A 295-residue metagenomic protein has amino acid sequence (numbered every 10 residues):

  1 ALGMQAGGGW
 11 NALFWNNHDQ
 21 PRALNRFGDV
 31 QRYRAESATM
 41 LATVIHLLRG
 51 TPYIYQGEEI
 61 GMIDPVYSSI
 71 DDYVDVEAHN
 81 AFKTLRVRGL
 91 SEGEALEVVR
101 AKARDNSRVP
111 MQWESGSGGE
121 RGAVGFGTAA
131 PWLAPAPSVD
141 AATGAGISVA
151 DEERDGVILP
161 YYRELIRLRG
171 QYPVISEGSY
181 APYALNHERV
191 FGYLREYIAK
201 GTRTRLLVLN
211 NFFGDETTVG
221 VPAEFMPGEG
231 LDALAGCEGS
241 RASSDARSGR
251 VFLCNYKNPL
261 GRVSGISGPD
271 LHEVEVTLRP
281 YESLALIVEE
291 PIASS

Functional and structural regions predicted by a protein language model:
A1-Q56, I60, Y67: Alpha-amylase-like alpha-glycosidases and glucanotransferases acting on alpha-linked glucans and related
T51-I54, I60, Y67-S295: Carbohydrate-interacting/catalytic domains
